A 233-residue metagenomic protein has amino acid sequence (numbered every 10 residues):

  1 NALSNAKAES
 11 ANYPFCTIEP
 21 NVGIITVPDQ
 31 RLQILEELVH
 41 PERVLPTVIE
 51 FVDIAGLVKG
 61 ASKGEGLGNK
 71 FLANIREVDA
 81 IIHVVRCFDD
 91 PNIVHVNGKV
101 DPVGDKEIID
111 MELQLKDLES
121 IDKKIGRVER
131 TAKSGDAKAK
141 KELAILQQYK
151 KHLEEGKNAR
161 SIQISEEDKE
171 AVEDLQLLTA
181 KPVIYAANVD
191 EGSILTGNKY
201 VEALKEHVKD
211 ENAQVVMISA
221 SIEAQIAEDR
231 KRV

Functional and structural regions predicted by a protein language model:
N1-E65, N69-D89: Conserved G1/Walker A P-loop phosphate-binding module
G68-M217, I222-A227: Conserved C-terminal guanine-recognition region of P-loop GTPase G domains, centered on the G4
R232-V233: Conserved small/polar residues in nucleotide/adenosyl-binding loops
